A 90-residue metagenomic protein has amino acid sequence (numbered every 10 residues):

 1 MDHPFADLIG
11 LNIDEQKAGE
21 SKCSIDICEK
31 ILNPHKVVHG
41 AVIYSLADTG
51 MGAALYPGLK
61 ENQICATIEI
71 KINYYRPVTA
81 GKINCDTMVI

Functional and structural regions predicted by a protein language model:
M1-I90: Terminal targeting signals and extreme-terminal segments of soluble enzymes
